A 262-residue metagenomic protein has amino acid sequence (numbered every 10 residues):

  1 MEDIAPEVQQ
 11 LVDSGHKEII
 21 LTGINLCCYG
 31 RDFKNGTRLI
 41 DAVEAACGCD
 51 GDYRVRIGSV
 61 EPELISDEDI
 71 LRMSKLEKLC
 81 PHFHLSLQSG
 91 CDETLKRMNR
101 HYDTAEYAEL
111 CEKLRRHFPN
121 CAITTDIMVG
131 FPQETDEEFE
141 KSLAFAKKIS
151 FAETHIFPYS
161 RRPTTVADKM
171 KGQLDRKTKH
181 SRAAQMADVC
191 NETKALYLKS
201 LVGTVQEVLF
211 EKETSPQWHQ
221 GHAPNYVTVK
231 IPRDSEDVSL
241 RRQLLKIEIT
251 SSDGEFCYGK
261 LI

Functional and structural regions predicted by a protein language model:
M1-Y29, E68, F83, A105-R116 (+4 more regions): Proteins enriched for Cys/Gly/acidic motifs involved in redox and nucleic-acid/cofactor modification
I4, L21, I57, L85 (+6 more regions): Conserved, mostly hydrophobic/aromatic
I4-V8, I24-L26, V43, T94 (+4 more regions): Hydrophobic aliphatic residue packing
V12-D136: Conserved SAM/AdoMet-binding glycine-rich loop
G30-C47, G51, M98, R161-E192: Radical SAM enzyme [4Fe-4S]-AdoMet core and its adjacent flexible, acidic and glycine-rich loops/tails across
P81-F83, L95-R97, P119-A122, E137-F139 (+7 more regions): Extended hydrophobic-aromatic, low-complexity segments
K169-I262: Terminal RNA-binding accessory module
